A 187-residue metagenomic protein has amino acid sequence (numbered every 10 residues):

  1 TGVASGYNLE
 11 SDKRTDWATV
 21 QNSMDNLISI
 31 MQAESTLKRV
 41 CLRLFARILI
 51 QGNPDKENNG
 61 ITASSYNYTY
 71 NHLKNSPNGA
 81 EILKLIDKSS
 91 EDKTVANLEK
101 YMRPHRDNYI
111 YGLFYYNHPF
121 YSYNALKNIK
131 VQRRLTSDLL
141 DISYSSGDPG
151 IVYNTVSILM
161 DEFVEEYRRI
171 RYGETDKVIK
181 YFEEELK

Functional and structural regions predicted by a protein language model:
T1-H105, P119-K187: Amphipathic coiled-coil heptad-repeat stalk/oligomerization helices in membrane-associated assembly and trafficking
I110-Y115, N124-A125: Short Pro/Gly-enriched beta-strand edge/turn motifs at strand-loop
